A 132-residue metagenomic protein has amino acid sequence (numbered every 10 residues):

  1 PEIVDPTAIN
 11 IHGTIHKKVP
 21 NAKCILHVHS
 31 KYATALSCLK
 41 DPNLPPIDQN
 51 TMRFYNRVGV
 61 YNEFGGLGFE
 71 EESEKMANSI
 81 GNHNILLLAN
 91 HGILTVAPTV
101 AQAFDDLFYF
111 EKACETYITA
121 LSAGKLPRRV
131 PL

Functional and structural regions predicted by a protein language model:
P1-L132: Glycine-rich flexible loops
